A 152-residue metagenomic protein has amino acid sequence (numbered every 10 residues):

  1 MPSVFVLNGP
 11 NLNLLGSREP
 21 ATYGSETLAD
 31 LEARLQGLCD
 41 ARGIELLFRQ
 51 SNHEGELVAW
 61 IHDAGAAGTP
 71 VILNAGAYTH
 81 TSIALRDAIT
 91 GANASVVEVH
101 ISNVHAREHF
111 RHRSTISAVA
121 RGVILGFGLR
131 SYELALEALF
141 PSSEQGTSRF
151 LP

Functional and structural regions predicted by a protein language model:
M1-V4: Extreme N-terminal starter segment of soluble prokaryotic enzymes
L15-A29: Glycine- and acidic-residue-enriched helix-capping/strand-helix junction motifs
E45-G55: Short beta->alpha junction loops
F48, V97, A106-P152: Short, glycine-/small-residue-rich phosphate/pyrophosphate-handling segment
E56-V71: Short, electropositive alpha-helical surface patch
G65-A67, T90-G91, R113-A118: Short, hinge-like loop/turn segments at secondary-structure boundaries
T69-H105: Mid-chain, well-packed structural core segment of small domains
